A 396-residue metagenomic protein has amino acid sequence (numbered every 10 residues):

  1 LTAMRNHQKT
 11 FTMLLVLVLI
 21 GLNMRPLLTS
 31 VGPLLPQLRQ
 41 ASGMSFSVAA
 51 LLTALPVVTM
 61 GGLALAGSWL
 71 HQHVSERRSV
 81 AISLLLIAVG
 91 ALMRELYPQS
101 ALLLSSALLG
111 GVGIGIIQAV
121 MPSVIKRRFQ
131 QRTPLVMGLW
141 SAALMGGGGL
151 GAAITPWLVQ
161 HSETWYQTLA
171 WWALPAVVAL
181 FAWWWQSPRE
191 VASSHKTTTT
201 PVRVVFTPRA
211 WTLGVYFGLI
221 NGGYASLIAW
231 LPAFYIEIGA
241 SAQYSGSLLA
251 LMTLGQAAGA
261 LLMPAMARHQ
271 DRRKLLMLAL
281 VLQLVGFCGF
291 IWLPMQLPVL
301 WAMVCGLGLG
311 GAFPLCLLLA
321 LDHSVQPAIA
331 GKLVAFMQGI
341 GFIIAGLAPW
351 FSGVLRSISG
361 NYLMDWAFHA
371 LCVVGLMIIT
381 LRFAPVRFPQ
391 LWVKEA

Functional and structural regions predicted by a protein language model:
V31-G32, P208-A250, G255-A260: Extracytoplasmic gate region of multi-pass secondary transporters
G43, S75, L96-A101, Q130 (+1 more regions): Helix-breaking motifs and short loop linkers at transmembrane-helix boundaries and internal kinks in secondary membrane
G62-A101: Conserved MFS/SLC helix-loop-helix module at the cytosolic interface between two early adjacent transmembrane helices
R78-L92, K274-G289: Structural signature of the two symmetry-related core transmembrane helices
S106-A142: Cytoplasmic helix-loop-helix junction between adjacent transmembrane helices in 12-TM secondary transporters
I116-F129, G311-V325: Intracellular juxtamembrane helix-capping segments at the cytosolic ends of symmetry-related transmembrane helices
Q130-P188: Helix-loop-helix hairpin linking two adjacent transmembrane segments in secondary transporters
P327-L363, H369: A late C-terminal transmembrane helix in Major Facilitator Superfamily
